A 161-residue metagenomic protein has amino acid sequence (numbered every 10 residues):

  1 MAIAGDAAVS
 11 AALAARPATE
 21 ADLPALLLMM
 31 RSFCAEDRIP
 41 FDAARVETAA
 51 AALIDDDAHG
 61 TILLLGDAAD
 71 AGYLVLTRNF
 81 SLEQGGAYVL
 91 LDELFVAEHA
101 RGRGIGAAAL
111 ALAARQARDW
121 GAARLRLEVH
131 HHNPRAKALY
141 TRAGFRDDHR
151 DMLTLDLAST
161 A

Functional and structural regions predicted by a protein language model:
M1-A14, S159-A161: Short, low-complexity, intrinsically disordered N-terminal peptides in bacterial proteins
I3, P17-P24, L28-G86, L90-D92 (+5 more regions): Acetyl-CoA-dependent GNAT
A18, L94-V96, V129: Hydrophobic adenine-recognition pocket in adenosine-nucleotide-binding enzymes
V96, G102-R115, A138-R142: Conserved acetyl-CoA-binding loop-helix of GNAT-fold acetyltransferases
A123-A136, L153-T160: Conserved beta-strand-loop-alpha-helix junction that forms the acyl-donor binding cleft
H131, T141-R150: Conserved acetyl-CoA-binding loop of GNAT-fold acetyltransferases
